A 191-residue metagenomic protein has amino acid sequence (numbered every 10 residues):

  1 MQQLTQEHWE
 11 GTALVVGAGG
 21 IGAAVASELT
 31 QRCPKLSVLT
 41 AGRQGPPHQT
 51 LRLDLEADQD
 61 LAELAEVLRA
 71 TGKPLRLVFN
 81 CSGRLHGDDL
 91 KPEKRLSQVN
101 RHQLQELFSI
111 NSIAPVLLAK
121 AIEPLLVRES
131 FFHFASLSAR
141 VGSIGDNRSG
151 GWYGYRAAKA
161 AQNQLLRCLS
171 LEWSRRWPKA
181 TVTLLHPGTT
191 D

Functional and structural regions predicted by a protein language model:
Q2-V38: Canonical Rossmann dinucleotide-binding motif of NAD(H)/NADP(H)-dependent dehydrogenases/reductases, specifically
R43-E63: Rossmann-fold cofactor-recognition segment
V67-S82, G87: A glycine-rich helix->loop->beta "capping" turn within Rossmann-like NAD(P)(H)-dependent oxidoreductase domains
F79, A135, V182-L185: Hydrophobic structural elements of the Rossmann-like NAD(P)H-binding subdomain that define the short-chain
R84-D88, P92-L107, V127-R175: Catalytic loop of short-chain dehydrogenase/reductase
A119-K120, R167: A short, exposed helix-loop element centered on a Lys and neighboring polar residues
W173-T190: Conserved Rossmann-fold SDR core element
